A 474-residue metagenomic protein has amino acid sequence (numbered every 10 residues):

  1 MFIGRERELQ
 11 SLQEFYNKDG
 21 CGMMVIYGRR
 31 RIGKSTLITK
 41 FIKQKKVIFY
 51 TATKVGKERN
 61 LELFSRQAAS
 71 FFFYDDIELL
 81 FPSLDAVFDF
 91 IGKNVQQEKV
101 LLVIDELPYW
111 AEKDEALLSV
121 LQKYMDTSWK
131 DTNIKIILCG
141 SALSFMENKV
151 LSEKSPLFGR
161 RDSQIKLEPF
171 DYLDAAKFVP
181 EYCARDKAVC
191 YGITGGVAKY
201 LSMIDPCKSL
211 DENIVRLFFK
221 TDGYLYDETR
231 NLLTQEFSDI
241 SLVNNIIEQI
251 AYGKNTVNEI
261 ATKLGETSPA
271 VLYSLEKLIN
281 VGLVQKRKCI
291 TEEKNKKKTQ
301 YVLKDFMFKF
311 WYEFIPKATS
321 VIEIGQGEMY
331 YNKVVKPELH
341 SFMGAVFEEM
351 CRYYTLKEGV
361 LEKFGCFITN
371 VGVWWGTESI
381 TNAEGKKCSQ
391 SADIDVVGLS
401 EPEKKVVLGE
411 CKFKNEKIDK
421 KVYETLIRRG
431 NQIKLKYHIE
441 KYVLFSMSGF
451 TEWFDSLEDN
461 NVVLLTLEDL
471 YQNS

Functional and structural regions predicted by a protein language model:
M1-E328, N332: Phosphate-binding site recognition
T299-S474: A cross-kingdom feature that marks ATP-driven nucleic-acid transaction machinery
